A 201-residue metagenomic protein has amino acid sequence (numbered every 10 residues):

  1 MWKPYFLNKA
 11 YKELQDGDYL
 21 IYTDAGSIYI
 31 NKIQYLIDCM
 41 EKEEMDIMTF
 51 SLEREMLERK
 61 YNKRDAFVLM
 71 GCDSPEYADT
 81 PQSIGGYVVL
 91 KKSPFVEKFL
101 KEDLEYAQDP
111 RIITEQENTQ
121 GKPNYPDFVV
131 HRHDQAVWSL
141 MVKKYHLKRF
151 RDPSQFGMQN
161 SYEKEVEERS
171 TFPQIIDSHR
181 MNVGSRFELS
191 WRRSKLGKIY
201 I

Functional and structural regions predicted by a protein language model:
M1-I201: Glycosyltransferase catalytic domains, chiefly GT-A lineage
